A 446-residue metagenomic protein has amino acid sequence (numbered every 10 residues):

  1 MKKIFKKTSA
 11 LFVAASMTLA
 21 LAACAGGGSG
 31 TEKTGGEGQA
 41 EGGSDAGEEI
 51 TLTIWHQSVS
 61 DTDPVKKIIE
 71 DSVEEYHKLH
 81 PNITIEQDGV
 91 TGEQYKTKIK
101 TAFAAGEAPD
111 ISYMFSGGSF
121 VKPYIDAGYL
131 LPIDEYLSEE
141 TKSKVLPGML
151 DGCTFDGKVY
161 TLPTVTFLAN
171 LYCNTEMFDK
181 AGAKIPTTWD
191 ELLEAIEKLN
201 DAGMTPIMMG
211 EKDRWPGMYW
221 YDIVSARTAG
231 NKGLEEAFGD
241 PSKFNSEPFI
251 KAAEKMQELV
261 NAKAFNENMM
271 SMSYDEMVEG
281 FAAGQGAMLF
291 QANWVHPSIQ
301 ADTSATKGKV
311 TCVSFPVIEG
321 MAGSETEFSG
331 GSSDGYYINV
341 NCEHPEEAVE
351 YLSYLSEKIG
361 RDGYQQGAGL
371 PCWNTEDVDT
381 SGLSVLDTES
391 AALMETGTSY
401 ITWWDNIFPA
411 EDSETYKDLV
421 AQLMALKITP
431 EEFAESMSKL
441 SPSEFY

Functional and structural regions predicted by a protein language model:
A10, C24-F120, D126, E139 (+5 more regions): Conserved N-terminal structural module of periplasmic/extracytoplasmic solute-binding proteins
E74, E93-L130, K142-T161, N170-Y172 (+5 more regions): Pocket-flanking alpha-helical
E74-L79, T84, A181, A262 (+1 more regions): Extracytoplasmic/periplasmic substrate-recognition and gating elements
S116-N170, L193, Y219-D222, N231 (+5 more regions): Hinge/lid segment of periplasmic solute-binding proteins
P132-V145, K184, E211, T228-K251 (+3 more regions): Short, solvent-exposed loop/beta-turn-alpha elements that line the ligand-binding surface or hinge of extracytoplasmic
T154, G369-V378, T388-Y446: C-terminal capping/gating helix-and-loop segments adjacent to ligand/active sites or protein-protein/ligand interfaces
Y160-T164, A169, L193-P241, Q257: Extracytoplasmic/periplasmic solute-binding protein
I196-K198, F238-M269: Glycine-centered hinge/linker elements that transmit conformational signals in sensory and ligand-binding systems
